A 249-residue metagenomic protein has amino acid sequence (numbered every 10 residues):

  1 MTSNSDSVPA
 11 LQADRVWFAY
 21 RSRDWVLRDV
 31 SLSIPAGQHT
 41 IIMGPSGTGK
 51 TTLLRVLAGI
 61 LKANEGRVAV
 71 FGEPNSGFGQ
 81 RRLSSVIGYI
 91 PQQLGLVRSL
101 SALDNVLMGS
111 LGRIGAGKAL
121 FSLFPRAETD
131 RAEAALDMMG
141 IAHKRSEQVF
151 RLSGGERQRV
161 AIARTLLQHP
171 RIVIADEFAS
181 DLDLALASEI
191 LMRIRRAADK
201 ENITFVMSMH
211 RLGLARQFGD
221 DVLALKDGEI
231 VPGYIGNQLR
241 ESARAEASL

Functional and structural regions predicted by a protein language model:
S5-A13, W17-D29, G79, Q93: A short, flexible loop at the N-terminus of ABC-type nucleotide-binding domains that lies
A58: Helix-to-loop junction immediately C-terminal to a conserved catalytic motif
P74-G88, S122-P125: ABC ATPase NBD coupling module
A119-H143: Conserved ABC ATPase "signature" region
Q148-L152, E156: Conserved ABC ATPase signature
V173-D176: Catalytic Walker B motif of ABC-type/P-loop ATPase nucleotide-binding domains
M209-H210: H-loop/switch region of ABC-family ATPase nucleotide-binding domains
